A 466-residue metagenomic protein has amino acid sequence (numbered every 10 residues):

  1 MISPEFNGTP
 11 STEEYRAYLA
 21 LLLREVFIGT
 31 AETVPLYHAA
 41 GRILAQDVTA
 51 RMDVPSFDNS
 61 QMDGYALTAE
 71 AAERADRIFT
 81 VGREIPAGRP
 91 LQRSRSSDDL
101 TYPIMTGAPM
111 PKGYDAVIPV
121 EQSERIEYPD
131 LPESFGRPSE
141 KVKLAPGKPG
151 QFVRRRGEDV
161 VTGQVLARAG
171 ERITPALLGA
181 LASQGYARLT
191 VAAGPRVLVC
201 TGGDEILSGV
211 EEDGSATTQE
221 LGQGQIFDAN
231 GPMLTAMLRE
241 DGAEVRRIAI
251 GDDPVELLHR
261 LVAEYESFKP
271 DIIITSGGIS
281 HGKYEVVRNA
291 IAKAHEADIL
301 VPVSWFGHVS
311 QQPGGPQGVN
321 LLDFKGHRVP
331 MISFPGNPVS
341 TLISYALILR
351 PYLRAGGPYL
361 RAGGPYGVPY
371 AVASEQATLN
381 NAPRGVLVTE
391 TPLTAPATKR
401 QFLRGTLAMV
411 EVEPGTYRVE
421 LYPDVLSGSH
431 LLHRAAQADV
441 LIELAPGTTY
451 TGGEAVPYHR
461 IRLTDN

Functional and structural regions predicted by a protein language model:
M1-L22, L234-D241, I272, V286-H295 (+4 more regions): N-terminal intrinsically disordered, low-complexity, charge/repeat-rich segments that act as generic
I2-A187: Phosphate-interaction motifs
E13-R16, A31-E32, L36-Y37, Q46 (+3 more regions): Flexible glycine/proline-rich
L19-L22, D99, G107, G163 (+7 more regions): Buried hydrophobic positions in well-ordered alpha/beta secondary-structure cores of metabolic enzymes
D58-S60, A71-R74, L91-S97, M110 (+13 more regions): Solvent-exposed alpha-helices and their adjacent loops that cap or buttress functional pockets in soluble metabolic
D63, T106, G202-G203, P270-A290 (+2 more regions): Glycine-rich beta-strand-to-loop/alpha-helix junction loops that act as flexible
T68, P103-M105, A145, R168 (+4 more regions): Short beta-strand segments
F152-T275, S280: Phosphate-binding glycine-rich loops and their immediate beta-loop-alpha structural context
